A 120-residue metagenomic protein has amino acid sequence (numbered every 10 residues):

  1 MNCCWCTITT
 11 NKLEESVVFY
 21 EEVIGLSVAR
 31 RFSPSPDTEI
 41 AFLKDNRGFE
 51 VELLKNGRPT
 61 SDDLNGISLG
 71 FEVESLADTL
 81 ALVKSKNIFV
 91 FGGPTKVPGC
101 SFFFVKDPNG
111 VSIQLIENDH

Functional and structural regions predicted by a protein language model:
M1-E15, I67-F71, D119-H120: N-terminal beta-strand motif that seeds the catalytic metal site of vicinal oxygen chelate
M1-N2, S61-G66, K96-V97: Short glycine-enriched loop/turn motifs at secondary-structure junctions
T7-G48: Core segments of cupin and vicinal oxygen chelate
F19, A77-L82: Short amphipathic alpha-helices within nucleic acid-binding modules
R31, F42, L80-H120: Vicinal oxygen chelate
I40, E50, G70, F102-F104: Short hydrophobic/aromatic beta-strand element in the GNAT-like acyltransferase core that lines or flanks the acyl-donor
N46-E50, T60, S75-D78: Short, charged/polar surface micro-motifs in flexible loops or helix N-caps
